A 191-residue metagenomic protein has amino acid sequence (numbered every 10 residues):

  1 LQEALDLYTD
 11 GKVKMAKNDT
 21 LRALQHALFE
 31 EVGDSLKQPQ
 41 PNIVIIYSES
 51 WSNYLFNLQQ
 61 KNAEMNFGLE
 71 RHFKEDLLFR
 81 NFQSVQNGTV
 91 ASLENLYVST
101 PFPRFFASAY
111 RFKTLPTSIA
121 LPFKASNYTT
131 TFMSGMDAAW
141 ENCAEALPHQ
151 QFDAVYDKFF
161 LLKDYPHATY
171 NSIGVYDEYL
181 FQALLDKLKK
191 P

Functional and structural regions predicted by a protein language model:
L1-P191: Soluble catalytic regions of membrane-associated enzymes that act on cell-envelope and secretory-pathway components
